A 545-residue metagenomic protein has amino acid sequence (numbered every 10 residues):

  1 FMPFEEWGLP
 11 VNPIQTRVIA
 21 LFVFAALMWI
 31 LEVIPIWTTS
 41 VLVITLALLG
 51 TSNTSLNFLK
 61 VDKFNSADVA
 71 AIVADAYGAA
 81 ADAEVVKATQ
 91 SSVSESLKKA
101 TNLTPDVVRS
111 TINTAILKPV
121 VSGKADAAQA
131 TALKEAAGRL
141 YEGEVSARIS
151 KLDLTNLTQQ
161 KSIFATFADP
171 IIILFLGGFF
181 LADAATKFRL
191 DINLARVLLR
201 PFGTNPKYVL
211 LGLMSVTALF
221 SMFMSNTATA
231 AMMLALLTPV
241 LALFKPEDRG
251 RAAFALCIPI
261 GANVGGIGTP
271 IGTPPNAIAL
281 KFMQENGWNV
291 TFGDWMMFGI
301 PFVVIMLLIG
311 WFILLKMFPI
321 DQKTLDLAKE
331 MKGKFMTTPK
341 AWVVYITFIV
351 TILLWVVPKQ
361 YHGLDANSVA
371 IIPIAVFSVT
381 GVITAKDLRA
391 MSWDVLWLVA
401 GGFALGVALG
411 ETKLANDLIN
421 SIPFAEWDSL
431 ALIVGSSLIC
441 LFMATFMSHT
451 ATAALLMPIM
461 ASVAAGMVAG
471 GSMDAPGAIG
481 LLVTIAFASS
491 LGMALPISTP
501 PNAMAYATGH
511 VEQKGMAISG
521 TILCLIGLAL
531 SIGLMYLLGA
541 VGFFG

Functional and structural regions predicted by a protein language model:
F1-P3, P10, S66, G78 (+8 more regions): Juxtamembrane and boundary regions of transmembrane helices in multi-pass small-molecule transporters and channels
W7, T38, L42-V120, K124 (+6 more regions): Membrane-embedded alpha-helical segments and adjacent helix-loop junctions characteristic of multi-pass solute
L9-A20, F167-G177, N226-A230, P301-I305 (+3 more regions): Structural signature of hydrophobic alpha-helical transmembrane segments
P10-N12, F24-L42, I163, T227 (+4 more regions): Flexible hinge motifs at transmembrane-helix junctions and intramembrane kinks/re-entrant loops in multi-pass membrane
V18-I19, T38-V41, I172, K207-S215 (+11 more regions): Hydrophobic alpha-helical transmembrane segments
V23-A26, T45, L176, F180 (+15 more regions): Generic alpha-helical transmembrane segments of integral inner-membrane proteins, especially permease/transport modules
L27-I34, V216-N226, P259-I271, L354-P358 (+2 more regions): Transmembrane alpha-helix interface/packing and boundary motifs in multi-pass membrane proteins, characterized by
G268, P274, V350-V356, G402-N420 (+1 more regions): Hydrophobic alpha-helical transmembrane segments in multi-pass integral membrane proteins
